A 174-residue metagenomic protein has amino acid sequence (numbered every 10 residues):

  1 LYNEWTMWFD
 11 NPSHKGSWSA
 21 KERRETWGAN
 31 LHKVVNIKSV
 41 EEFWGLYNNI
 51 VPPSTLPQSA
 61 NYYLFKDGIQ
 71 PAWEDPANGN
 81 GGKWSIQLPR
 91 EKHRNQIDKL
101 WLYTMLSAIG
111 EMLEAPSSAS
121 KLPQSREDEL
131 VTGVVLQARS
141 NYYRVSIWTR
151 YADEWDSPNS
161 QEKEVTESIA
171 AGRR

Functional and structural regions predicted by a protein language model:
Y2, S54, A60-R174: Conserved NAD+-utilizing ADP-ribose enzyme module
Y2-V34: Glycine-rich loop/turn
A20, N36, V40, T55-Q58 (+1 more regions): Short linear sequence motifs
T26, E42-L46, Q96, L100 (+1 more regions): Acidic, Ser/Thr-rich intrinsically disordered and amphipathic helical segments
W27-P53, I86: Extended catalytic/binding region for NAD+/ADP-ribose chemistry, centered on the ART fold
